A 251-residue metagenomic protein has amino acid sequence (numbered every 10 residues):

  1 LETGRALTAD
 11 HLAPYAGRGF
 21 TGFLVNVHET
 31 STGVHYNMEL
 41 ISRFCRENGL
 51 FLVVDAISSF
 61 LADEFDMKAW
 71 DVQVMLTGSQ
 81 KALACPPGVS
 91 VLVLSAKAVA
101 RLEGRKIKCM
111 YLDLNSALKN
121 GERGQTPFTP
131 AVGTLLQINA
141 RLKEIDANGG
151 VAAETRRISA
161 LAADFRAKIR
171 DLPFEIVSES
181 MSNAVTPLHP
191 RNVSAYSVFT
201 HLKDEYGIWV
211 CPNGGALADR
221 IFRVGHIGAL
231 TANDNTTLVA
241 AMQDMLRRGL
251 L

Functional and structural regions predicted by a protein language model:
L7-S59: Active-site phosphate-binding strand-loop segment of PLP-dependent enzymes
L52-V53, I176, V210: Hydrophobic beta-strand scaffold residues
K68-Q80: Conserved active-site segment immediately N-terminal to the catalytic lysine that forms the internal aldimine
Q80-A167: Active-site C-terminal subdomain of aminotransferase-like
F174-E205: Conserved PLP-binding catalytic core of the aspartate aminotransferase-like
A216, R220-L251: PLP-dependent enzyme catalytic core of the Aspartate aminotransferase-like
